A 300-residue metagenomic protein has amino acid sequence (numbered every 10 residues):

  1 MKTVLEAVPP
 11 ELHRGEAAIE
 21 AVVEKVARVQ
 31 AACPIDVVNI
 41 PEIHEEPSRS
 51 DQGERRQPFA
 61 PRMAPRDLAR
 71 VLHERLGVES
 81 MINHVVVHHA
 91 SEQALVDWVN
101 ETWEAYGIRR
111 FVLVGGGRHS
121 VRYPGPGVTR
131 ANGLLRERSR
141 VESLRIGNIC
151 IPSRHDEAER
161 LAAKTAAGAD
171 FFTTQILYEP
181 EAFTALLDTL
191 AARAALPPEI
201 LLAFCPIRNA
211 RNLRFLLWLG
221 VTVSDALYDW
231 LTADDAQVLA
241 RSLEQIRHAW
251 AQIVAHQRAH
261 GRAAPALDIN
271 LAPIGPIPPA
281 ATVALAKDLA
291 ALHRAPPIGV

Functional and structural regions predicted by a protein language model:
M1-H155, A240, I274-V300: Active-site beta->alpha loop and helix N-cap motifs at the rims of alpha/beta catalytic domains
C33-P34, L76-V78, E104-R109, R140-S143 (+5 more regions): Glycine-enriched alpha-helix->loop->beta-strand junction motifs that scaffold or abut catalytic
M81-H84, N148, F171-I176, I269-N270: Short catalytic-loop micro-motif centered on adjacent basic/acidic residues
R130-L134, S153-A167, A182: Active-site glycine-rich loop that binds ribose-phosphate moieties when present
Y178, A203-R211, P273-P278: Glycine-rich beta-alpha junction loops
E199-A264, L292-A295: Catalytic-face loop-and-helix region of soluble metabolic enzyme cores
Q257-A284: Charge-patterned, long linear interaction tracts outside catalytic cores
